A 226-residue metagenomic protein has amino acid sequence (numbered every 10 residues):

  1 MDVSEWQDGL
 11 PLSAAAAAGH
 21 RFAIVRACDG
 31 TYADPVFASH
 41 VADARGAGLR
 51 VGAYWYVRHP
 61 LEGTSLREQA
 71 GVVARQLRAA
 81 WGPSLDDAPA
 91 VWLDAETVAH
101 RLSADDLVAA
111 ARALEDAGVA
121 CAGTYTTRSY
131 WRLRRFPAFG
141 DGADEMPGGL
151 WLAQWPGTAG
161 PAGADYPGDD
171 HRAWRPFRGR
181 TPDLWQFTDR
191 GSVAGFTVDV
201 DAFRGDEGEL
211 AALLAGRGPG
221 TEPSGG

Functional and structural regions predicted by a protein language model:
D2-A16, R21, V25-A120: Substrate-binding cleft of extracellular glycoside hydrolase catalytic domains
D2-S4, D141-G226: Functionally critical loop-and-helix segments that line ligand-binding/catalytic clefts of soluble enzyme domains
G30, H59, S129-Y130, S192: Positions that flank functional sites
V41, A70, G140-D141, L210: Alpha-helix boundary/capping detector
S84-R172: Catalytic domains of cell-wall/extracellular-matrix polysaccharide-remodeling enzymes, centered on de-N-acetylation
